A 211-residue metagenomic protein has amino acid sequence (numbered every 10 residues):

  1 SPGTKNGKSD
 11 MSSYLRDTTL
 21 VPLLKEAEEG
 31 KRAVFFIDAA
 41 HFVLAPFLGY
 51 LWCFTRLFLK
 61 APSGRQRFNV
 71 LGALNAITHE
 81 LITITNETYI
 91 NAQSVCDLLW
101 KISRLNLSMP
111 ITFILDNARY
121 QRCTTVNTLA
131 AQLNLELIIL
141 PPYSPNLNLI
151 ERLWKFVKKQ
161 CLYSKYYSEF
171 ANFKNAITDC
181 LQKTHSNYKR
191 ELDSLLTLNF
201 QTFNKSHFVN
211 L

Functional and structural regions predicted by a protein language model:
S1-L211: Short functional hotspots at interaction and active-site rims
